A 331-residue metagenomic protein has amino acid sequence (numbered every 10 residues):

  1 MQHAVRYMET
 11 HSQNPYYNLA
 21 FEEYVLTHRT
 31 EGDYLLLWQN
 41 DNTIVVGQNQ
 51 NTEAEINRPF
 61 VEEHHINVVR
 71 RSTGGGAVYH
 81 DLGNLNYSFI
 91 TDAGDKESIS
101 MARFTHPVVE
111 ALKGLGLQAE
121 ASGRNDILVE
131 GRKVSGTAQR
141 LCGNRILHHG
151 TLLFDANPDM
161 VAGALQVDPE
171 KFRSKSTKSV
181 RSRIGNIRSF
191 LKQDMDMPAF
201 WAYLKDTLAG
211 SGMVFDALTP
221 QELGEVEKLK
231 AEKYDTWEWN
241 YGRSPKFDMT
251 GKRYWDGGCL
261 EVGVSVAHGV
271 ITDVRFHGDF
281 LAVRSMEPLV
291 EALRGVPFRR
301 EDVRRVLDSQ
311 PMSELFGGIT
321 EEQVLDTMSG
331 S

Functional and structural regions predicted by a protein language model:
M1-I99: N-terminal lobe of the biotin/lipoate ligase/transferase fold
N84-N125: Contiguous, small/hydrophobic- and glycine-enriched helical/loop subdomains that border and often "cap" functional
G116-R124, S211-E225, R300-R304, L315-F316: Flexible, glycine/charged-enriched surface loops at secondary-structure junctions
L117-S179: Internal, well-ordered alpha/beta segment that forms a basic, Gly-enriched binding/recognition surface
A138-Q139, L152-F154, R253, L260-G278: Short beta-strand elements
M160-A162, K171-A217: A conserved active-site cap/scaffold subdomain adjacent to cofactor or substrate pockets
I184-I187, V270-S331: Active-site- and interface-proximal helix/loop "cap" or "latch" segments in soluble metabolic and energy-transducing
L223-A267: Structured beta-strand/loop patches that form or line metal/cofactor-binding pockets in enzymes
